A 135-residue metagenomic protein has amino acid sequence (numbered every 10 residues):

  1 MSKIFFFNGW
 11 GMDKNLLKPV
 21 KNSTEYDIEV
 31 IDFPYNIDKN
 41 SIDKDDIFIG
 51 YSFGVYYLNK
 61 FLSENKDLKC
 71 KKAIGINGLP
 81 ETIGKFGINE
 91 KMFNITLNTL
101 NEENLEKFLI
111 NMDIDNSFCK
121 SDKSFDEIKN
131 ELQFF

Functional and structural regions predicted by a protein language model:
M1, K39-D45, K66-L68: Flexible, charged surface loops at secondary-structure boundaries
M1-D38: Conserved HGGG/HGGXW glycine-rich cap/lid loop of the alpha/beta-hydrolase fold
F5, E29, I47, K72-I74: Hydrophobic/aromatic beta-strand patches that form the interior of the parallel beta-sheet core in alpha/beta enzyme
F6-W10, S52, G78: Glycine-rich His-Gly loop
K18, L58-S63: Short, hydrophobic alpha-helix immediately C-terminal to the catalytic nucleophile
I49-N59: Gly/Ala-rich beta-loop-alpha elbow adjacent to hydrolase catalytic centers
S63-L100, F125, N130-F135: Flexible "cap/lid" loop of the alpha/beta hydrolase fold
F93-T96, E106-S117, F135: Helix-loop "lid/cap" segments that line or gate small-molecule binding pockets
